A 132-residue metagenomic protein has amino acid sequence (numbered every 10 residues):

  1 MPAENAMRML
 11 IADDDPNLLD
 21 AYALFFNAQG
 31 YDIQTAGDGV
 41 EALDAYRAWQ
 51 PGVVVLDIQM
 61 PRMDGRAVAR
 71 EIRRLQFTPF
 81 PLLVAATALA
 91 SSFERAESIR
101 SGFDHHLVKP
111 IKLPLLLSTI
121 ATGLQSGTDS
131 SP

Functional and structural regions predicted by a protein language model:
A12-D13, A36, V54: Conserved sequence signature across two-component system core domains
P16-Q34: Two-component/phosphorelay signaling modules centered on CheY-like receiver
G30-G37, A45, L107: Short hydrophobic/Thr-rich beta-strand motif most characteristic of the beta2 strand and flanking loop of CheY-like
W49-V55: Active-site beta3 strand of CheY-like receiver
M60-M63: Receiver (REC) domain active-site loop signature in two-component systems and cognate sites in sensor histidine kinases
V84-A86: Hydrophobic/aromatic residues positioned on beta-strands within the core alpha/beta folds
I111-I120: C-terminal output helix
